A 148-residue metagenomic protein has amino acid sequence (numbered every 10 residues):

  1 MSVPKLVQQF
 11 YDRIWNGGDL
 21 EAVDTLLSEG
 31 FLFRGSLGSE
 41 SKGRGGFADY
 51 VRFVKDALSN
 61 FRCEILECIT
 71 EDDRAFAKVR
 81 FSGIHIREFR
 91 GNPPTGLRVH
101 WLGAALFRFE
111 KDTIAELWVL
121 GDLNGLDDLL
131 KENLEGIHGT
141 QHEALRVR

Functional and structural regions predicted by a protein language model:
M1-R148: C-terminal and inter-domain tail/linker signature
